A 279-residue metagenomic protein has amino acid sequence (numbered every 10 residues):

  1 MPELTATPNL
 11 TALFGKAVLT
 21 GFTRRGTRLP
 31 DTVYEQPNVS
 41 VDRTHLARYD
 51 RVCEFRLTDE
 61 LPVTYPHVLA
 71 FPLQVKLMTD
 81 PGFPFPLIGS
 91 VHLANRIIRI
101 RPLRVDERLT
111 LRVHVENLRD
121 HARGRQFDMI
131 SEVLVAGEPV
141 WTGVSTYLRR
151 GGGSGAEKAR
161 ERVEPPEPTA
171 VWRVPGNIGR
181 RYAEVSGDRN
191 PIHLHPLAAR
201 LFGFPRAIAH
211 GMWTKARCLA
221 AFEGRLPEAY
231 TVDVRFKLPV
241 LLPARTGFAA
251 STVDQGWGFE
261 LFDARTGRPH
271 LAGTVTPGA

Functional and structural regions predicted by a protein language model:
M1-A94, S154-R225: Hot-dog-fold acyl-thioester-processing enzymes
M1-L29, L73-V75, L93-V174, L242 (+1 more regions): HotDog/MaoC-like acyl-thioester-processing domains
Y34-Q36, T142, A229-T231: Hydrophobic residues on conserved beta-strands that form the core of alpha/beta folds
L61-V115, R125, T214-A249, G256: Hydrophobic beta-strand-centered segment that forms part of the acyl-chain substrate-binding groove
